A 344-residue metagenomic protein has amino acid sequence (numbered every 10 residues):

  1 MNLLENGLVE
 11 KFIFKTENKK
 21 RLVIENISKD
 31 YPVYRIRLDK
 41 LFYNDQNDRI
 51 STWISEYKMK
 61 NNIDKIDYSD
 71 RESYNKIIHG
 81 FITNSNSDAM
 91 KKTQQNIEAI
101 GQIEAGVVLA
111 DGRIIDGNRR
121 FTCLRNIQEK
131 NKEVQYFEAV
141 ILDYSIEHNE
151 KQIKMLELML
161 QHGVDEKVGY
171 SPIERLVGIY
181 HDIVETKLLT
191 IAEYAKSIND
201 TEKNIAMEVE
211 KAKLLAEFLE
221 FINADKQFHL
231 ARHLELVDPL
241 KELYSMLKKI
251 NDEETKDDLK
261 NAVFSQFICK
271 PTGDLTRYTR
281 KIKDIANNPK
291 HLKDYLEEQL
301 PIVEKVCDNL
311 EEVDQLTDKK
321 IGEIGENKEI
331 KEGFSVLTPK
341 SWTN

Functional and structural regions predicted by a protein language model:
M1-Q135: Short, charged/polar connector segments at secondary-structure boundaries
V23, Y170, Y180-H181, T186 (+1 more regions): Tandem CBS (Cystathionine beta-synthase) repeat/Bateman regulatory domains
S73-I77, K92, K154-M155, P239-E242 (+5 more regions): Exposed alpha-helical structural elements
F81-I82, E129, V134-L219: Amphipathic, charge-rich alpha-helical segments that serve as recognition/docking helices
R119-Q135, S265-K270, K283-K290: Short active-site loop/helix that positions an aromatic residue
K132-F137, L176, T201-G273: Amphipathic alpha-helical "recognition" segments
Y278-N344: Extended, amphipathic alpha-helical scaffolds
